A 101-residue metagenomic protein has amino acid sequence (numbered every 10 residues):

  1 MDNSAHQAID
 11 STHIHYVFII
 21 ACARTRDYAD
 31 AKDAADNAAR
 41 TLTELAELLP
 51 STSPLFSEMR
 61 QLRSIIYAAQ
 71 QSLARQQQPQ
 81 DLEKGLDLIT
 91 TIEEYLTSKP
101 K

Functional and structural regions predicted by a protein language model:
D2-A35, L86-I89: Short terminal alpha-helical segments
A8, H15, Q77-K101: C-terminal amphipathic alpha-helix
F18-R24, A69-Q70, E93-L96: N-terminal regions of proteins, emphasizing targeting and processing segments when present
A29-N37, F56-S64, P79-T90: Short, charged, amphipathic alpha-helical segments
R40-T52, P100-K101: Short, charge-rich amphipathic alpha-helical segments embedded in non-transmembrane helical bundles/solenoids
P50-Q76: Long, amphipathic, charge-rich alpha-helical segments that form helical bundles/coiled-coils
